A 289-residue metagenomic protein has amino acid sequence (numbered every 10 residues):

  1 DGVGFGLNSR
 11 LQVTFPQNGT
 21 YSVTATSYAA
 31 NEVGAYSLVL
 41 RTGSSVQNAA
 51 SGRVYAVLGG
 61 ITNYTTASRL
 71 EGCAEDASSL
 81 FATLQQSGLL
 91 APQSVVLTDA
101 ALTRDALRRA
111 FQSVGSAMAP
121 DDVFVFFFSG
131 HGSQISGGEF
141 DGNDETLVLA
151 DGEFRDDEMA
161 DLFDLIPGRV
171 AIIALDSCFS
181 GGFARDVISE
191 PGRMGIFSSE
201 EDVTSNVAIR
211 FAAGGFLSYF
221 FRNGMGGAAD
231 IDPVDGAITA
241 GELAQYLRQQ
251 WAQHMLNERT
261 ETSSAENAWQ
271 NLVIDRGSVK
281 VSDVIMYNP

Functional and structural regions predicted by a protein language model:
G6-N18, T24-A29, V39-P289: Cysteine endopeptidase catalytic domains of the caspase/legumain-like
A35-S37: Edge beta-strands of extracellular beta-sandwich domains
